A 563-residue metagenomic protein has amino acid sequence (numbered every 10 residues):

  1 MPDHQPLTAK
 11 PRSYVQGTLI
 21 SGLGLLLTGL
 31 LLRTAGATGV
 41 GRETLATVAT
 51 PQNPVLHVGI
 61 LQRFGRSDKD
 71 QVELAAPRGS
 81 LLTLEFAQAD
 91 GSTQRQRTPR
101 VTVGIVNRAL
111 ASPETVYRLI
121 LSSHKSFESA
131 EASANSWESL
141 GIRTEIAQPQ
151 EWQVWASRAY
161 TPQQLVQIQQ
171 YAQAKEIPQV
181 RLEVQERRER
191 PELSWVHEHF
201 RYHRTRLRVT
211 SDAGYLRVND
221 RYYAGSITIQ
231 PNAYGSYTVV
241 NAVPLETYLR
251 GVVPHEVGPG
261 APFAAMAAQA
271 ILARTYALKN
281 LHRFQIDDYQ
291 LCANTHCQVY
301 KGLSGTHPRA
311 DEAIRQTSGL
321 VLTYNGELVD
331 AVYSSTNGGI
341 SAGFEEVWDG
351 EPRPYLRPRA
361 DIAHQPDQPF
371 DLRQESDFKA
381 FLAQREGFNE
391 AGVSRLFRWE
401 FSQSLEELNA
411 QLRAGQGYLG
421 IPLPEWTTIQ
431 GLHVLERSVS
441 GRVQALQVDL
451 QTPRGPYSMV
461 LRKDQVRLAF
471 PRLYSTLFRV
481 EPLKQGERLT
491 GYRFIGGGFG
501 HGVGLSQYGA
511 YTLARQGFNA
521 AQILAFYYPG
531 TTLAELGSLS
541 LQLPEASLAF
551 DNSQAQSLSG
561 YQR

Functional and structural regions predicted by a protein language model:
P2-R563: Conserved, single-site charged/polar hotspot
